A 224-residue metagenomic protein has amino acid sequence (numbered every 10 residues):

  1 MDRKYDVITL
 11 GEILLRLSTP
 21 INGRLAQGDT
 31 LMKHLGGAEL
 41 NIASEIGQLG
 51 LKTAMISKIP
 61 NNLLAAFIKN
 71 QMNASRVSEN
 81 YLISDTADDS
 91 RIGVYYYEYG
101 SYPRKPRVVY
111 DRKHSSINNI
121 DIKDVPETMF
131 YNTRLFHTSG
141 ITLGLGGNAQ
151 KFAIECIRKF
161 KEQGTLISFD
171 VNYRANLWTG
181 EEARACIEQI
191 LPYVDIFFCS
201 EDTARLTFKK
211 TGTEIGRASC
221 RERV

Functional and structural regions predicted by a protein language model:
M1-N80, I120-I122: Glycine-rich phosphate/adenosyl-contacting loop at the front of the ribokinase-like
D2, M129-Y131, E188-L191: A short, aliphatic-rich alpha-helical micro-motif
I13, I141, V171: Active-site metal-binding loops of divalent metal-dependent hydrolases
G47, N73, R158-E162, L191: Anion (oxyanion) recognition and catalysis
K52-G140: Conserved N-terminal subdomain of the carbohydrate kinase-like
T142-K151, T179, T207-K210: Glycine/threonine-rich flexible loop motifs
Q163, L177-R223: Conserved phosphate/ATP/ADP-binding segment of small-molecule kinases
Q163-V171: Short beta-strand/loop segments at the ligand-binding rim of alpha/beta enzyme cores
